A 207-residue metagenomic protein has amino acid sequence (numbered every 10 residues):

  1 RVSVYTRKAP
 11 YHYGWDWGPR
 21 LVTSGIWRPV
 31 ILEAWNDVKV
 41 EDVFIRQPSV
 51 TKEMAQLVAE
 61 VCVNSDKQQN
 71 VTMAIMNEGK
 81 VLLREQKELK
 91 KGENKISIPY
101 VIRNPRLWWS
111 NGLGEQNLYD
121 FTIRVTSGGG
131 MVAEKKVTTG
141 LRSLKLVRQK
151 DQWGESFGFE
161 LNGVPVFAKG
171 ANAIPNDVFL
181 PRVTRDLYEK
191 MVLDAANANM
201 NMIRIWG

Functional and structural regions predicted by a protein language model:
R1-W206: Secreted/periplasmic carbohydrate-active enzymes, especially glycoside hydrolases
